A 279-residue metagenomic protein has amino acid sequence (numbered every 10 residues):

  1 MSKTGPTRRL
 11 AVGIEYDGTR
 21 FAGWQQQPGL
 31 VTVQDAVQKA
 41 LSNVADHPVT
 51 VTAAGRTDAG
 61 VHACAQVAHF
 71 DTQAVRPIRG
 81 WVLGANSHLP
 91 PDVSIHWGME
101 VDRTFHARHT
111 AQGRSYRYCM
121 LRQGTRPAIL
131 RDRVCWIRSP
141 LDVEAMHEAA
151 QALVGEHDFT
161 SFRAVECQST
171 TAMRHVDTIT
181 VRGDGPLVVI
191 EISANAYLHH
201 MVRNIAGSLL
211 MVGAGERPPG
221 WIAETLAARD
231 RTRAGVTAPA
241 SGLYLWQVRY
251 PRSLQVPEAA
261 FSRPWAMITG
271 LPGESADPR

Functional and structural regions predicted by a protein language model:
M1-R279: Structured-RNA-binding interfaces characteristic of tRNA pseudouridine synthases
